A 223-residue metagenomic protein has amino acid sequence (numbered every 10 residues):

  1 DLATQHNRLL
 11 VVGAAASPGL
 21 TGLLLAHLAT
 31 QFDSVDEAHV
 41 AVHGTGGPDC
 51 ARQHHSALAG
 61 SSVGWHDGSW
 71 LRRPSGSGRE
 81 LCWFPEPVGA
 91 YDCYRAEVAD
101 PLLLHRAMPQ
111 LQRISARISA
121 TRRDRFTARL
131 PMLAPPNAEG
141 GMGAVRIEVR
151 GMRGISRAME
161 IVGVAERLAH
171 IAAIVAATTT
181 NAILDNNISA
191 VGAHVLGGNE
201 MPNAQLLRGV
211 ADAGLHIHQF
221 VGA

Functional and structural regions predicted by a protein language model:
D1-L9: Rossmann-fold NAD(P)-binding glycine/threonine-rich loop
R8-T30, T179: Short alpha-helices
L9, Q112-S115, H216: Conserved beta-strand segments of alpha/beta enzyme cores
L9-V11, V35-H39, I188-S189: Short secondary-structure capping/junction motifs at helix and strand boundaries
A16, V42-G46, G198-E200: Acidic, glycine-rich active-site loops and adjacent beta-strand->loop/helix elements that engage anionic groups
L20-L24, D100, I171-A176: Catalytic-loop motifs flanking and including active-site residues across diverse enzymes
T30-E160, H170: Active-site-lining helix/loop region of Rossmann-like oxidoreductase modules
D124-A223: C-terminal active-site/capping subdomain that shapes the small-molecule cofactor and substrate pocket of enzyme
